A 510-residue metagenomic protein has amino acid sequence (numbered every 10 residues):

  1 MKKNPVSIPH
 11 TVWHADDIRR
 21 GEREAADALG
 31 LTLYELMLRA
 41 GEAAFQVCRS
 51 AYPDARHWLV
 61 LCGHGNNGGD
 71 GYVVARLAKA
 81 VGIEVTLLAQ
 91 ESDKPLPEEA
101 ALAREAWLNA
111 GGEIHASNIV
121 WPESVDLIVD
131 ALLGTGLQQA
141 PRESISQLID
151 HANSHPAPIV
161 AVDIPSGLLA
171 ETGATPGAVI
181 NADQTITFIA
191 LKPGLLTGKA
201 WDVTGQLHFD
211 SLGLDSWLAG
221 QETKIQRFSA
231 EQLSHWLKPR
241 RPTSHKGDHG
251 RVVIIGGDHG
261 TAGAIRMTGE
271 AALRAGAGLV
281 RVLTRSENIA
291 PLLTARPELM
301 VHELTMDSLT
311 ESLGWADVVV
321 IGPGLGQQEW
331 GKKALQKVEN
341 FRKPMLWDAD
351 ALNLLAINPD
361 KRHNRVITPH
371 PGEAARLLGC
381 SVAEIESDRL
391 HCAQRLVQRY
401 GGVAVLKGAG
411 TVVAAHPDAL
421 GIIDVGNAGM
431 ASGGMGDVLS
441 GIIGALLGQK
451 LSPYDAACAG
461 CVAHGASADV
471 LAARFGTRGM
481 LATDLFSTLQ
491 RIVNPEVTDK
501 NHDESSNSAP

Functional and structural regions predicted by a protein language model:
M1-A89, P97, Q184, L195-A349 (+3 more regions): Small-residue (G/A/S/T)-rich helix-start motifs and N-terminal tracts that mark the onset
V73-N153, A290-L304, T310-W315: N-terminal small/polar loop signature for handling phosphorylated ligands or for N-terminal nucleophile
R104, I145-S146, V179-A182, L335 (+1 more regions): Amphipathic alpha-helical segments in well-structured domains
R104-N109, A178-V179, K199-D202, L396: Short, conserved catalytic or adaptor-binding loops enriched in Gly and charged residues
D126-L127, L132-T223: Internal gly/pro-rich beta-alpha loop/helix module that stabilizes soluble enzyme cofactors or their anionic handles
